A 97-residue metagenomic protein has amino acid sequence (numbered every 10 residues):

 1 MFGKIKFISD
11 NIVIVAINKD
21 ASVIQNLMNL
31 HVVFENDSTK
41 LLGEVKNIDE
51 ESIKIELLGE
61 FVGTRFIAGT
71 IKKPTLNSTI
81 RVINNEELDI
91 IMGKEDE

Functional and structural regions predicted by a protein language model:
M1-E97: Basic- and hydrophobic-enriched, low-structure N-terminal and domain-boundary segments that flank ATP-binding catalytic
